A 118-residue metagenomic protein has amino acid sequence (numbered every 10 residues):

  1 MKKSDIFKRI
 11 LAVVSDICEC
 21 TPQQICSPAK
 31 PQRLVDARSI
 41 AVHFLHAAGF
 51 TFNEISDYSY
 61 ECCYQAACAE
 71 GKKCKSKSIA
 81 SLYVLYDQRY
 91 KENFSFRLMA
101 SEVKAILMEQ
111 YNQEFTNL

Functional and structural regions predicted by a protein language model:
M1-A12, F94, E102, E109-L118: General nucleic-acid-binding
K3-S4, P28-V35, N93, R97: Conserved phosphate/pyrophosphate-binding and hydrolysis machinery centered on Walker-type P-loop NTPases, extending
F7, V35-S39, S76: Short, leucine-enriched amphipathic alpha-helices that occur as contiguous helical runs
D16-R38: Short, Lys/Arg-enriched anionic-surface-contact patches
E19, G49, Y60-E61: Central "turn" residue of the DNA-binding helix-turn-helix
L34-F50: Short, amphipathic alpha-helical "recognition" segments used to contact nucleic acids or chromatin
N53-Y58: Short alpha-helical "recognition helix" segments of helix-turn-helix
E61-E102: Major-groove recognition helix of helix-turn-helix-like DNA-binding domains
